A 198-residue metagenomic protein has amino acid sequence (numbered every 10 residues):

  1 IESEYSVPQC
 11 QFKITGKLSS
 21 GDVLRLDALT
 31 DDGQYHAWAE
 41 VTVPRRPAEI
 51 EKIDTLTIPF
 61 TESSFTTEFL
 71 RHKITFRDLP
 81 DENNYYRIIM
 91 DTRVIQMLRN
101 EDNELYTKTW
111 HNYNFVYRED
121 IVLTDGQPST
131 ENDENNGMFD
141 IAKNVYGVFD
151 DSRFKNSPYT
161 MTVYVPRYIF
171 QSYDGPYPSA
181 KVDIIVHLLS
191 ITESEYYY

Functional and structural regions predicted by a protein language model:
I1-Y198: A sequence/structural signal for flexible, mid-protein segments enriched in small/helix-disrupting residues
